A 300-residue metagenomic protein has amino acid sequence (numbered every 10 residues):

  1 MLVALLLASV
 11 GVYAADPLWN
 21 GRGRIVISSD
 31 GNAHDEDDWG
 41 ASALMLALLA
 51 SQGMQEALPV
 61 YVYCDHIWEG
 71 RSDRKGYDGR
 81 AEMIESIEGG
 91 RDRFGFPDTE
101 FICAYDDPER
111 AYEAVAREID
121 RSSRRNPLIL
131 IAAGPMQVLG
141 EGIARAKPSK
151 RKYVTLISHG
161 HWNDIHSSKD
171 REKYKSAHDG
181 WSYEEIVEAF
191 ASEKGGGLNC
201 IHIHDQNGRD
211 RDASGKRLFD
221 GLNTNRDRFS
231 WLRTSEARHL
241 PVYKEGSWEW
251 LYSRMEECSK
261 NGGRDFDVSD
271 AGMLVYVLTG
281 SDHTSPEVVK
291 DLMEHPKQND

Functional and structural regions predicted by a protein language model:
M1-S9: Bacterial N-terminal signal peptides
V10-A14: Sec/Tat signal peptide C-region and signal peptidase I cleavage site
A15-D300: N-terminal acidic, glycine/proline-rich low-complexity segments
